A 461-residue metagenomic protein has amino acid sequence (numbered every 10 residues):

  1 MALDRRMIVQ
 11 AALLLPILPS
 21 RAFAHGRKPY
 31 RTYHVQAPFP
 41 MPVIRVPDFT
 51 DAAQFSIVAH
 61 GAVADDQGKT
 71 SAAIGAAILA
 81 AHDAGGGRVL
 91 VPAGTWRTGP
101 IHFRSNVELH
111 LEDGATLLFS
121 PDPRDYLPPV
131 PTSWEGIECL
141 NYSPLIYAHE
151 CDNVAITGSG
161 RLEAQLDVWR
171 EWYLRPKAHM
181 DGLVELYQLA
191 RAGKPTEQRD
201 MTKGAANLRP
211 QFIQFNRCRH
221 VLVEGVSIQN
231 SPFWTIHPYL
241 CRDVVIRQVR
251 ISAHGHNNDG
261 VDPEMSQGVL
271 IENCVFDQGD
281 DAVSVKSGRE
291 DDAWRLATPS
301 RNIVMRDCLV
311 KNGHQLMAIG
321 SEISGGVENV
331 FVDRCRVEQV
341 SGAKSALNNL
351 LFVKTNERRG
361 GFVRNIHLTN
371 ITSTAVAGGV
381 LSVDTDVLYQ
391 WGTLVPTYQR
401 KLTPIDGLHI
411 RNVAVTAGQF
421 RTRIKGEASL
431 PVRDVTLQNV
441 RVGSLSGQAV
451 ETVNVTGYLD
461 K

Functional and structural regions predicted by a protein language model:
A2-L90, T95-E108, E112-E224, F233 (+7 more regions): Extracellular "leader-to-stem" segments immediately downstream of a signal peptide or signal-anchor in secreted/lumenal
A59, V91-A93, I319-S321, V353-T355 (+1 more regions): Short glycine-centered, acidic/aromatic-flanked micro-motifs in structured strand/loop junctions that mark active-site
Q67-T70, W294-A297, I319-S321: Short, solvent-exposed loop/turn segments at secondary-structure boundaries
P100, S120-D122, Y142, Q165-W169 (+9 more regions): Short glycine/acidic-rich loop motifs that flank beta-strands on beta-rich extracellular proteins
D113-G114, D152-G160, R219-Q229, R242-A253 (+7 more regions): Right-handed parallel beta-helix
T202, D259-G260, D292-R295, N356-E357 (+1 more regions): Outer-membrane beta-barrel domain signature
I323, G342-K461: Extracellular beta-rich repeat passengers
